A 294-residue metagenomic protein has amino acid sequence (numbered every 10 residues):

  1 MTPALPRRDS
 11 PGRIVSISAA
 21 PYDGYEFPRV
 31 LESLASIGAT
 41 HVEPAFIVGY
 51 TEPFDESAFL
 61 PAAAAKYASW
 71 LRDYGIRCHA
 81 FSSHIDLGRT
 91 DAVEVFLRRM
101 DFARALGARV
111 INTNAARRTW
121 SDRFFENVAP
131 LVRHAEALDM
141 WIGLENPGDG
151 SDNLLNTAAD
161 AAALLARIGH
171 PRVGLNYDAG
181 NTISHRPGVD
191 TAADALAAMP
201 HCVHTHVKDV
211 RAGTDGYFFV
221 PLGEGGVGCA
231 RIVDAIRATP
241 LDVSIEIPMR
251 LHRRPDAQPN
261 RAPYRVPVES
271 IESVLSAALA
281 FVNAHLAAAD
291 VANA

Functional and structural regions predicted by a protein language model:
T2-A19, G24-T40, A68, R72 (+4 more regions): Histidine-acidic metal/acid-base catalytic patches
R8, G12, A45, G49 (+6 more regions): A generic structural signal for ordered alpha-helices
S18-A19, D55-E56, D86-G88, T119-W120 (+2 more regions): A generic structural signal for short
G24-Y25, R89-T90, R118-D122, S151 (+1 more regions): Loop/helix-junction capping segments adjacent to catalytic residues or to phosphate/diphosphate-binding pockets
A39-A129, R133-W141, N181, P240-H252 (+1 more regions): Structural motif corresponding to the early beta-alpha repeats
E52, F59, A116, N146 (+2 more regions): Short amphipathic alpha-helical segments at helix-loop
N114-W120, N146-D152, N181-I183, Y217-V220: Surface-exposed cleft-lining segments at the edges of enzyme active sites
L138-L144, P171-N176: Short, structured loop/turn "capping" segments at alpha-beta junctions
